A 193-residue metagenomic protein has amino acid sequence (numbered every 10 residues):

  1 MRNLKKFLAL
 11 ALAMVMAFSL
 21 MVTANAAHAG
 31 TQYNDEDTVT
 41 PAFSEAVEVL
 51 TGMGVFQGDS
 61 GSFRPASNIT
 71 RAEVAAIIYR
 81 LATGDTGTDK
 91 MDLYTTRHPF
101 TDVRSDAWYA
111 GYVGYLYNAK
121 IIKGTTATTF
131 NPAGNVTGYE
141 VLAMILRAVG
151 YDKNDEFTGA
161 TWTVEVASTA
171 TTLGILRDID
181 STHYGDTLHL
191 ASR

Functional and structural regions predicted by a protein language model:
R2-A42, M53-A72, Y79-A110, A119-Y139 (+1 more regions): Feature responds to low-complexity, polar/acidic, surface-exposed segments characteristic of secreted/exported proteins
R193: Conserved glycosyltransferase catalytic-site signature
